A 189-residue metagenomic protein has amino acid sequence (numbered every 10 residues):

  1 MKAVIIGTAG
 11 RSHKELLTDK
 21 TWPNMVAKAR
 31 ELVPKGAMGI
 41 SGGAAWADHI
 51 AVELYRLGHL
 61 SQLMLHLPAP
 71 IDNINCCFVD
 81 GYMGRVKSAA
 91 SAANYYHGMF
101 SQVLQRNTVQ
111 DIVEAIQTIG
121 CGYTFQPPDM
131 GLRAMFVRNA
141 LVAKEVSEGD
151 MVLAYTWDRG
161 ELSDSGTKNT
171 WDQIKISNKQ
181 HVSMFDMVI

Functional and structural regions predicted by a protein language model:
K2-M187: Acidic/glycine-enriched connector segments
